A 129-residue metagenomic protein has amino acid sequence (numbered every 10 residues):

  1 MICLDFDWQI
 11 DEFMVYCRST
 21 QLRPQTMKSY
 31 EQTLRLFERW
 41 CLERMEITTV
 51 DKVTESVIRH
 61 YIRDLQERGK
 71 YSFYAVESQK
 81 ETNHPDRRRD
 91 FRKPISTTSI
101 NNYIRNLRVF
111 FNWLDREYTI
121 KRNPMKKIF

Functional and structural regions predicted by a protein language model:
I2-M14: Short alpha-helical hairpin
D11-K28, L34-F129: N-terminal core-binding DNA-recognition domain of tyrosine recombinases/integrases
